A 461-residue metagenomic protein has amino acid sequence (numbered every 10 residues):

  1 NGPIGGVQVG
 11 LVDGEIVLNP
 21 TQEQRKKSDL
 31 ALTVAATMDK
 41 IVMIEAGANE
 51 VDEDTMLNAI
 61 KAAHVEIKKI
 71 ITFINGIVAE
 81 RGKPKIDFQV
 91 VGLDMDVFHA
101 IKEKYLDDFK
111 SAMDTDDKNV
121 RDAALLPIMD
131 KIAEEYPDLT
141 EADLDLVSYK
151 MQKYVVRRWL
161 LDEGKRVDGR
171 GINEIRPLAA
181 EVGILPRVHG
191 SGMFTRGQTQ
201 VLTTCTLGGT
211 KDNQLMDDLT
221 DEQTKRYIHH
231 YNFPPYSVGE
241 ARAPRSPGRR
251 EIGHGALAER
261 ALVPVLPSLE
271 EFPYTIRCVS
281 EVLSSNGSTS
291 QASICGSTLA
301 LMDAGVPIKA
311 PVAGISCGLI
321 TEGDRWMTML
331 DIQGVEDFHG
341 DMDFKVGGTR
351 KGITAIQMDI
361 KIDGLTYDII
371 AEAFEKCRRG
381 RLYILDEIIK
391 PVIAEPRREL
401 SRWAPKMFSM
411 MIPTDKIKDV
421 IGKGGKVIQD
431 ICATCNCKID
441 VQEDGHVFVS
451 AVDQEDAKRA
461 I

Functional and structural regions predicted by a protein language model:
N1, M193-Q198, T206-L207, T298-I308: Alpha-helix C-terminal capping segments
N1-I4, V188, S288-I294: Short glycine/serine/threonine-rich phosphate/pyrophosphate-binding segments that cradle anionic phosphate groups
N1-V17, Q198, C205-L207, V238-P247 (+3 more regions): Catalytic phosphate-handling regions of large nucleic-acid enzymes and associated NTPases
G2-A112, L301-R398: Mobile "lid/hinge" segments at catalytic clefts and subdomain interfaces of large enzymes
M38, E45, I184, H189-Y274 (+2 more regions): Glycine-rich, flexible beta-strand/loop modules in the N-terminal catalytic cores of phosphate-handling
A59-A62, E66, I70-F73, I77 (+16 more regions): Generic, well-ordered alpha-helical scaffold segments in large soluble proteins
I86-D221, P405-D419, V427, T434-C435: Extended amphipathic alpha-helical scaffolds
A243-P247, E251-I461: Conserved structured catalytic cores and adjacent interaction surfaces of nucleotide-binding/hydrolyzing enzymes
